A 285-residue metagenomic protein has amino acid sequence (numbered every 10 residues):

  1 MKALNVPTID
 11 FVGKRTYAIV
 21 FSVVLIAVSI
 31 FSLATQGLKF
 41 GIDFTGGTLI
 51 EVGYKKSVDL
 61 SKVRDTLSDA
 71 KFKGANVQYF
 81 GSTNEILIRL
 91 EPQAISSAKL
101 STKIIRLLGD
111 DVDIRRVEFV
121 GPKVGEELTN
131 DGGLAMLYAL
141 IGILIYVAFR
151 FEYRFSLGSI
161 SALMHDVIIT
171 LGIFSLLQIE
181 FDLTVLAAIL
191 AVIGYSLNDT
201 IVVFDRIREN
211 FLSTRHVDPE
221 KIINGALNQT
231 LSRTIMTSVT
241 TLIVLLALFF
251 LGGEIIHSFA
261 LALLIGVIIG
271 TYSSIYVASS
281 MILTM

Functional and structural regions predicted by a protein language model:
M1-M285: A structural signal for conserved, well-ordered secondary-structure elements that form binding/interaction cores
